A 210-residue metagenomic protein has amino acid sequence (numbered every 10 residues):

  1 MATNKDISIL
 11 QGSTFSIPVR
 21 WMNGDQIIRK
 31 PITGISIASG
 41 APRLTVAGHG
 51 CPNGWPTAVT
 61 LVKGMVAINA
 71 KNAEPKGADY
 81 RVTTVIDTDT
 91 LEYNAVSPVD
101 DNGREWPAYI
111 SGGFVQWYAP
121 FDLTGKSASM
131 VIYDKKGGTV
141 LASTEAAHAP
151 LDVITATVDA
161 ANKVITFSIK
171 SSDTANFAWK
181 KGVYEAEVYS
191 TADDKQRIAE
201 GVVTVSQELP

Functional and structural regions predicted by a protein language model:
M1-R29, G48-V66, F114-P210: N-terminal assembly/attachment segments of tailed bacteriophage virion structural proteins
R29-F121: Small/polar beta-strand repeat architecture
